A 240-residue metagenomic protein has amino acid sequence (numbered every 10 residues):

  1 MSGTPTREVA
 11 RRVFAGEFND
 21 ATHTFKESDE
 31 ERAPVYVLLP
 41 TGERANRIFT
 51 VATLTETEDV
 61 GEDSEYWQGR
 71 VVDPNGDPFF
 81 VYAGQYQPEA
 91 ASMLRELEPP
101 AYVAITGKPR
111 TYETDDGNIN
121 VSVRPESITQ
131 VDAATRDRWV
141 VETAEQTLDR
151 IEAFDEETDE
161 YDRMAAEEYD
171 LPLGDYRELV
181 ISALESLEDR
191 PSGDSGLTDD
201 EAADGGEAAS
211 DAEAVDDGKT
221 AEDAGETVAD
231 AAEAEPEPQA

Functional and structural regions predicted by a protein language model:
M1-P40, I181-D216, A221-A240: OB/S1-fold single-stranded nucleic-acid-binding modules and their adjacent gly/ser/pro-rich low-complexity linkers
A45-R47, S64-Y66, Y102, N118: A general secondary-structure signal for short beta-strands and their flanking turns/coil in non-transmembrane regions
N46-E56, E98-T111, P125-I128: OB-fold and OB-like beta-barrel modules that bind single-stranded nucleic acids
T57-E62, T114, D132-A133: Short, conserved beta-turn/loop elements at beta-strand boundaries and strand-helix junctions
D59-Q87: OB-fold (S1/OB) nucleic-acid-binding surfaces
D73-N75, Q85, P109-T111, V121-T129: A short beta-strand motif that forms part of the nucleic acid-binding face of small beta-barrel RNA-binding folds
S92-Y102, D115-G205, S210: Extended, charge-rich, solvent-exposed interface segments
